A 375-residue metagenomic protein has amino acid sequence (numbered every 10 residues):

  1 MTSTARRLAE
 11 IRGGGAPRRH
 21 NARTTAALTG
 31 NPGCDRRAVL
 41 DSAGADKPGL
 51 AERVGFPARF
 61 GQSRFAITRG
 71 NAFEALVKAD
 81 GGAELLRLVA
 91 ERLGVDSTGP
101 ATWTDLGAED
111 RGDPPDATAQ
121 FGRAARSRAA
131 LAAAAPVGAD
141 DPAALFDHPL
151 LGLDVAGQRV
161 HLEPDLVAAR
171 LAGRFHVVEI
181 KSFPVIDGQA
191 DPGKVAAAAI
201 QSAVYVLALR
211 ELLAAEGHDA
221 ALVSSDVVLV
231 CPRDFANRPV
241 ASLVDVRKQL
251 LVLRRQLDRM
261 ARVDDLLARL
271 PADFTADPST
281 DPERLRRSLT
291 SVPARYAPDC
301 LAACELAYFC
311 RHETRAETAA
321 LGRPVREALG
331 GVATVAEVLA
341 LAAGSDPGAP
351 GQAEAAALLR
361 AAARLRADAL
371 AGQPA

Functional and structural regions predicted by a protein language model:
M1-A169: Metal-dependent nuclease catalytic cores that hydrolyze phosphodiester bonds in DNA/RNA, characterized by
C34, C300-C304, C310: Short cysteine clusters
D41-A43, Y308-T314, T318-A320: Extracellular/mature segments of secreted proteins
A143, P149-L257: Mg2+/Mn2+-dependent nuclease catalytic core
D245-C300: Polybasic (Lys/Arg-rich)
R315, L321-A375: C-terminal non-catalytic accessory extensions
